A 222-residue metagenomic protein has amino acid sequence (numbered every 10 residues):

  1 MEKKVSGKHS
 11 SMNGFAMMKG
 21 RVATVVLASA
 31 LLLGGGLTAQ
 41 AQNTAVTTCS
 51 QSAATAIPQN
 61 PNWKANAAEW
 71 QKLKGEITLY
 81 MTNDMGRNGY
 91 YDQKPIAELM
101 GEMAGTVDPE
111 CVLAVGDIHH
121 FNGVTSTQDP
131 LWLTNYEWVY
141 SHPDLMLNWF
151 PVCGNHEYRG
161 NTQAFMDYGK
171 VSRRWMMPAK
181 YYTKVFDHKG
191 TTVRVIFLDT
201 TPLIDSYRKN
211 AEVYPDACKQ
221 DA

Functional and structural regions predicted by a protein language model:
M1-M18: N-terminal secretory signal peptides that target proteins for export/translocation
S6-G7, V25, S206: Compositionally biased, low-complexity segments
V22, Y91, R174-P178: A short catalytic or substrate-binding loop motif that flags glycine-/basic-rich loops and adjacent residues that bind
A23-G34: Bacterial N-terminal signal peptides
G34-G35, M85, V115, C153: Short glycine-rich loop/turn motifs that provide flexible caps or phosphate-binding loops at active sites
L37-Q40: Sec/Tat signal peptide C-region and signal peptidase I cleavage site
Q42-P130, K180: N-terminal active-site segment of His-dependent metallophosphoesterases
V46-E69, G123-A222: Extended active-site neighborhood of metal-dependent phosphoesterases/phosphodiesterases
